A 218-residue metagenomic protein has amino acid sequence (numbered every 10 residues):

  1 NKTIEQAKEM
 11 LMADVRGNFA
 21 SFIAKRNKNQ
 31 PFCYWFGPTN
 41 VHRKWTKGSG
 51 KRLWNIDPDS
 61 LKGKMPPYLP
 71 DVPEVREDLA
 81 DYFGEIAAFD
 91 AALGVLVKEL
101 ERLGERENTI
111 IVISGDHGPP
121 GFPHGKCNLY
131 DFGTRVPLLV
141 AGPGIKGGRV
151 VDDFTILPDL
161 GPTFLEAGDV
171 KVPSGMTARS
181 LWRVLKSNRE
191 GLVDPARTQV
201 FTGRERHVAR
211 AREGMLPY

Functional and structural regions predicted by a protein language model:
N1-A13, A20-R179, V184-N188: Active-site-proximal cap/lid insertion segments
F19-A24, G214-Y218: Short, surface-exposed beta-strand/loop micro-motifs that present aromatic residues
D131, R204-Y218: C-terminal, low-complexity/hydrophilic appendages and adjacent surface loops of extracellular/periplasmic anionic
L138, V200-F201: Generic preference for hydrophobic
V193-R197: His-Asp-centered acyl/peptidyl-transfer active-site segments
